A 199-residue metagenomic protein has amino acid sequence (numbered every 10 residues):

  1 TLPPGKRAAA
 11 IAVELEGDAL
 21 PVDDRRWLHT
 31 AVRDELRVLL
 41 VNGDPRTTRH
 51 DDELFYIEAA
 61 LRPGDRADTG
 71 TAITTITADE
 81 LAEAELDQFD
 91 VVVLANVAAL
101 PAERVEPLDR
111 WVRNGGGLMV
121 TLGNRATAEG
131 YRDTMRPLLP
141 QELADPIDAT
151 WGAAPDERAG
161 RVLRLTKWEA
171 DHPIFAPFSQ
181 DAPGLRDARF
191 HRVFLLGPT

Functional and structural regions predicted by a protein language model:
T1-T199: N-linked glycosylation sequons
